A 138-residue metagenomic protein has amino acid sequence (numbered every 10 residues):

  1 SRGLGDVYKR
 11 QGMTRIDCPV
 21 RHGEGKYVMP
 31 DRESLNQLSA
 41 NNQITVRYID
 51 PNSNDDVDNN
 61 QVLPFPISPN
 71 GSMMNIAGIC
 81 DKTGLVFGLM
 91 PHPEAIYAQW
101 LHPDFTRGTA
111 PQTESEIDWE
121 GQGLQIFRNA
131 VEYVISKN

Functional and structural regions predicted by a protein language model:
S1-Y8: Short, small-residue-biased leader/transition segments that mark boundaries at the very start of proteins
K9-T14: Conserved beta-loop-beta connector loops within the AMP-binding
D17-N138: Acyltransferase
